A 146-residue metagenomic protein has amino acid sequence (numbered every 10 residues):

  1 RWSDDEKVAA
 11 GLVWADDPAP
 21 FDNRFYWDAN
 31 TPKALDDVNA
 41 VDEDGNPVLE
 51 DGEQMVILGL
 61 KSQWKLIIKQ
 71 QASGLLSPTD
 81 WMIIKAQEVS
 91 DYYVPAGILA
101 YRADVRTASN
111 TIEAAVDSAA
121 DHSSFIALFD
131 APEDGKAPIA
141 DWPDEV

Functional and structural regions predicted by a protein language model:
R1-V146: A preference for well-ordered globular domain cores that mediate specific macromolecular interactions or catalysis
